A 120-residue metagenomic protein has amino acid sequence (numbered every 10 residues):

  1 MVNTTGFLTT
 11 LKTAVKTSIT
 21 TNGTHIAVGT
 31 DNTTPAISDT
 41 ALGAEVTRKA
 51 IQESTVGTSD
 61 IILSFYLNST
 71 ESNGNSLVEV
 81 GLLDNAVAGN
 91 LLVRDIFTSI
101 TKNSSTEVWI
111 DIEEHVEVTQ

Functional and structural regions predicted by a protein language model:
M1-V78, N85-Q120: Small cysteine-rich, disulfide-bonded extracellular modules of the LU/uPAR three-finger superfamily and closely related
